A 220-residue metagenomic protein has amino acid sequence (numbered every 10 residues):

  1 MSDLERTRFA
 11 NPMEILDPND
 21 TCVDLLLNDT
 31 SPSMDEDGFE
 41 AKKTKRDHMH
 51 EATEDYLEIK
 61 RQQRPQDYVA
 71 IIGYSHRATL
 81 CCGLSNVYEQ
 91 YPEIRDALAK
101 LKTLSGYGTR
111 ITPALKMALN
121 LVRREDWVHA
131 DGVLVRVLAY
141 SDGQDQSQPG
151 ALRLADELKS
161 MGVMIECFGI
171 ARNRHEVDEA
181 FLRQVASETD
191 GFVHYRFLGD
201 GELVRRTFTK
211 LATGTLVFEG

Functional and structural regions predicted by a protein language model:
M1-K42, R123: Acidic, polar low-complexity linker/tail segments
I15-D17, E58-Q63, V122-D131, E157: Surface-exposed acidic, glycine-flexible loop patches that form ligand/cofactor-binding and adhesion interfaces
D20-C22, P32-V69: …and closely analogous acidic/polar surface helices at protein-protein or active-site interfaces in A-domain-like
N28-S31, M49, I71-Y74, A118 (+3 more regions): DG-centered beta-turn motif at the end of beta-strands
K45-M49, Y107-K116: Phosphate/oxyanion-binding active-site loops and adjacent basic polyanion-contact surfaces
P65-L101, M117, L121-V122, E176-S187: Short beta-strand-loop
T103, G108, G143-E188: VWA/integrin I-like adhesion module and closely mimicked acidic/polar interface patches used
V177-G220: C-terminal helix of von Willebrand factor
